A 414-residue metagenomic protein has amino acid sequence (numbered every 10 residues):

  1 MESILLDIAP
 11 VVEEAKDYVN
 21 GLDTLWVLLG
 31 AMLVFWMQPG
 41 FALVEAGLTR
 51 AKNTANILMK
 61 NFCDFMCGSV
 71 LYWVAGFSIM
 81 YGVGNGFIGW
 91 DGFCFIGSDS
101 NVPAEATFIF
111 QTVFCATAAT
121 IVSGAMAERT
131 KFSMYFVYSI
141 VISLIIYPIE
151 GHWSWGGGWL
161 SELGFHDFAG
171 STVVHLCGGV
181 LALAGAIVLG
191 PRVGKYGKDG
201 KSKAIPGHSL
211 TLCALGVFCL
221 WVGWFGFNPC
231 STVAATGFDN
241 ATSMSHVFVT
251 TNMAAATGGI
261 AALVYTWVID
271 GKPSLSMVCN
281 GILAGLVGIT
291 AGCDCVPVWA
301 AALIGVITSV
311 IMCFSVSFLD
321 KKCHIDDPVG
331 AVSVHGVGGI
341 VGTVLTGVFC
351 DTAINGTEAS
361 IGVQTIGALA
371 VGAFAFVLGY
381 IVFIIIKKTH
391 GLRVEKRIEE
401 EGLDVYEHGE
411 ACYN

Functional and structural regions predicted by a protein language model:
E2-N414: Hydrophobic alpha-helical transmembrane bundles of multi-pass membrane proteins
